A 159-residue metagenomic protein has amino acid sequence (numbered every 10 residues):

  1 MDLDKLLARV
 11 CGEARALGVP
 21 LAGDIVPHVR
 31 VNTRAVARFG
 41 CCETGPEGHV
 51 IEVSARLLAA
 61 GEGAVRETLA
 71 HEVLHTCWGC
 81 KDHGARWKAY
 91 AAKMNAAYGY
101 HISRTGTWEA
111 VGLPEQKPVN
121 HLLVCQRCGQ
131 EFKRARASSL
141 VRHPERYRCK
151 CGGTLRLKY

Functional and structural regions predicted by a protein language model:
M1-E67, T76-Y159: Active-site-proximal or metal-binding-adjacent scaffold patches in catalytic folds
E72: Walker B catalytic acidic pair
